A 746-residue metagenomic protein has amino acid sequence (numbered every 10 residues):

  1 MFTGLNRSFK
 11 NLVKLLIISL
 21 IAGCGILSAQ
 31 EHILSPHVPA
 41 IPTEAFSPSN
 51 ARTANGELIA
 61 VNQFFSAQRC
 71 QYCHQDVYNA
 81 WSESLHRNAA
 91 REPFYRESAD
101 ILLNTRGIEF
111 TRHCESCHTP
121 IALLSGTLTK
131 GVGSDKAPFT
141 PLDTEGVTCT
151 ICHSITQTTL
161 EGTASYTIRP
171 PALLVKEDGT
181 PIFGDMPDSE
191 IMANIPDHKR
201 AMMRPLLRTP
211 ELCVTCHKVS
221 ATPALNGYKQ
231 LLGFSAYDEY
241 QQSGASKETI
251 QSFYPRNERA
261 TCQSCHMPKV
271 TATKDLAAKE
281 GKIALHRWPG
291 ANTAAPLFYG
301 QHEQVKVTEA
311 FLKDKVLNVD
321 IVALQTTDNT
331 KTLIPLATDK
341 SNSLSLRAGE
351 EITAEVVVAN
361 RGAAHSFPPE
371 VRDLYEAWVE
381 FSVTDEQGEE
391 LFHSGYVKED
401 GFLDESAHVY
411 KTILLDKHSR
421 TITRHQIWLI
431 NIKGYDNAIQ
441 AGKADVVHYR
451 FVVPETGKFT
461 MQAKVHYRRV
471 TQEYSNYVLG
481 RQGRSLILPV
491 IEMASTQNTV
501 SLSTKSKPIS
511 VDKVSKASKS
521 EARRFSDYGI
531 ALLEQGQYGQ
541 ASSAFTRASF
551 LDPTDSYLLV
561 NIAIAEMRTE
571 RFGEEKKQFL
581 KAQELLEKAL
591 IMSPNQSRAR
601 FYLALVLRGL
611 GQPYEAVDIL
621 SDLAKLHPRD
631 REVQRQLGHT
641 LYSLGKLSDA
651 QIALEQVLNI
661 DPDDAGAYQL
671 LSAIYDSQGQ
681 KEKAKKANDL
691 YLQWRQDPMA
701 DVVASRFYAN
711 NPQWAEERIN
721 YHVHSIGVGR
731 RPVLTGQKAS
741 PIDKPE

Functional and structural regions predicted by a protein language model:
E31-V61, V77-F110, T129-G442, V447-G457 (+2 more regions): Primarily the internal scaffold of c-type cytochrome electron-transfer domains, especially repeated/multiheme c-type
A522, S556-Y557, S597-R598, R631-E632 (+2 more regions): Helix-start (N-cap) detector for alpha-helical repeat units in TPR-like alpha-solenoids, especially tetratricopeptide
Q535-R547, R568-K588, G609-D622, R629 (+2 more regions): Structural signature of tandem alpha-helical TPR/SEL1-like repeats, specifically the intra-repeat loop/turn
L551, L585, M592, L626-H627 (+2 more regions): Structural marker of alpha-solenoid helical repeat scaffolds
E655, N659-D661, A665-A700: TPR/TPR-like (Sel1-like) alpha-helical repeat modules
K681-E746: Terminal, low-structured helical/coil segments at or just beyond the last alpha-helical repeat
